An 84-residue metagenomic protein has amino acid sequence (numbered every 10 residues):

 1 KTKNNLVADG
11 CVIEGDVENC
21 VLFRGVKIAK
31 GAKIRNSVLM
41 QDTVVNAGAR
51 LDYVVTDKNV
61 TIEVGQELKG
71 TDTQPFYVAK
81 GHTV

Functional and structural regions predicted by a protein language model:
K1-V84: Left-handed beta-helix
